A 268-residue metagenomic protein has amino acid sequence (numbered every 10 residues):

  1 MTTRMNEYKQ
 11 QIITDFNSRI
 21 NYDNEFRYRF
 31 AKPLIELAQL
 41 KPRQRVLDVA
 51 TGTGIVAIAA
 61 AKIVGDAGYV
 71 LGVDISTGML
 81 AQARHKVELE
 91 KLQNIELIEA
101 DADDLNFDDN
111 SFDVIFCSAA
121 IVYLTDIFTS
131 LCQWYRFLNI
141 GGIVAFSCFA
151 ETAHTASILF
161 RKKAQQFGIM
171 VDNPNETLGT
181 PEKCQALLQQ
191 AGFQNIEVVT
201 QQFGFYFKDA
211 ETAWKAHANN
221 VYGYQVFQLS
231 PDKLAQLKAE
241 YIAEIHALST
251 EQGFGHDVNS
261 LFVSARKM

Functional and structural regions predicted by a protein language model:
M1-Q44, I55-A59, M79-Q82, K86 (+2 more regions): Conserved class I S-adenosyl-L-methionine
T2-K9, F26-R27, T53-I55, A59 (+1 more regions): Conserved Class I S-adenosyl-L-methionine
R45-L105, T129: Class I SAM-dependent methyltransferase SAM/SAH-binding core
I75, S147-E151, F203: Short strand-turn motif at the edge of the Rossmann-like AdoMet-binding core
D103-I115: A short acidic, Gly/Pro-enriched loop at the edge of an enzyme's catalytic core that lines a small-molecule cofactor
D113-F128, A150: A short SAM/SAH-binding and catalytic strip from SAM-dependent methyltransferases
F128-I143: A short glycine-rich, Lys/Arg-flanked "PGG" loop and its adjoining helix->strand segment in the class I
I143-M170: Conserved class I S-adenosyl-L-methionine
